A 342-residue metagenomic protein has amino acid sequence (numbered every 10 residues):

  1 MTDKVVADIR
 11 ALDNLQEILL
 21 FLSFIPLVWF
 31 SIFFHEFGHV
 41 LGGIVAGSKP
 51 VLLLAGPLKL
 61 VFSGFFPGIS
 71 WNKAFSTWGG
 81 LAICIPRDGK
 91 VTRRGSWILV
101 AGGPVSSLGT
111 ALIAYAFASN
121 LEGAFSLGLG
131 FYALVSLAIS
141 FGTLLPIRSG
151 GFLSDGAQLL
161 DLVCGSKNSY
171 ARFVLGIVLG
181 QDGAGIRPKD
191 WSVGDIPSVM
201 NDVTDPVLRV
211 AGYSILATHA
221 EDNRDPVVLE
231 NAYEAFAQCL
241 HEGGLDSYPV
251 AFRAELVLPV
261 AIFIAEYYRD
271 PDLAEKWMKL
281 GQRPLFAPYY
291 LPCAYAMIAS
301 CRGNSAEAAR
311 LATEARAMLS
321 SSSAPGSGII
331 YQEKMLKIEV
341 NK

Functional and structural regions predicted by a protein language model:
M1-I25, F75: Topogenic membrane-insertion module of multi-pass membrane proteins
L12-L22, E122-A138: Hydrophobic alpha-helical transmembrane segments
S23-D88: Small-residue-rich helix-interface/hinge motifs
K49-V51, L144-S169: Juxtamembrane/interfacial segments flanking transmembrane helices
Q158-A211: Charged, amphipathic alpha-helical linkers/stalks
D190-N201, P226-E242, R269-R283, N304-M318: Alpha-helical repeat scaffolds
L208-I215, P249-V257, L291, I329-L336: The tetratricopeptide repeat
T218-D222, E234-A237, H241-Y290, A294-M297 (+1 more regions): Alpha-helical adaptor scaffolds
